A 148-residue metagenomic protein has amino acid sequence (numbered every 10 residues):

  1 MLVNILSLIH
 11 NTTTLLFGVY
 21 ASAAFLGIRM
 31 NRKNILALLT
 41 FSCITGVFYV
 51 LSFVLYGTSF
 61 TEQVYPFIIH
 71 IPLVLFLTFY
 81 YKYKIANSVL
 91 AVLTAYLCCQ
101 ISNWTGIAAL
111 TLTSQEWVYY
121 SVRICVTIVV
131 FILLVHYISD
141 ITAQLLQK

Functional and structural regions predicted by a protein language model:
M1-L15, Y56, Y120: Hydrophobic transmembrane alpha-helical segments in integral membrane proteins
L16-I35, F48-K148: Juxtamembrane segments at transmembrane-helix boundaries in multi-pass signal-transduction membrane proteins
L38-T45: N-terminal interaction modules that seed assembly of large macromolecular complexes
